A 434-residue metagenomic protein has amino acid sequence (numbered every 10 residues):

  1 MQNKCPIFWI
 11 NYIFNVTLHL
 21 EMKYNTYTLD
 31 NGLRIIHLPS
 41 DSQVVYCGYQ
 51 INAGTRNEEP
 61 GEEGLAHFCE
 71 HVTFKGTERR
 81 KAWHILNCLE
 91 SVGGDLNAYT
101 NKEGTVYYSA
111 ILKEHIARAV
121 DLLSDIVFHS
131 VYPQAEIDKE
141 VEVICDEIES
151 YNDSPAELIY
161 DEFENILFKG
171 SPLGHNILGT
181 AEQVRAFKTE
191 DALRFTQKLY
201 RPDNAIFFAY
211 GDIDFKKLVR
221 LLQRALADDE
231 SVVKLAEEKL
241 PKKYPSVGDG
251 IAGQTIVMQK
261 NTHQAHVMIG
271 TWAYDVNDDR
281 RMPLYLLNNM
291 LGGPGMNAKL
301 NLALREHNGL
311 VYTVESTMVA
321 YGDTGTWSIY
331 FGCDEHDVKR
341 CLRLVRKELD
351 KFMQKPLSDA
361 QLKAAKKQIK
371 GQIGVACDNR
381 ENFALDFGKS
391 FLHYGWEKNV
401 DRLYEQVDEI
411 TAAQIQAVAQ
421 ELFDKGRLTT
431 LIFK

Functional and structural regions predicted by a protein language model:
Q2, I7-I13, T17-L18: Short, positively charged and aromatic/hydrophobic N-terminal segments
L20-E21, I85-E237, S246-V247, V257 (+4 more regions): Charge-rich, well-structured scaffold segments of protease-associated domains
N25-D30, I256-K260: Short acidic-hydrophobic surface loop/beta-edge motif
Y27, I35, Y49-I51, S109 (+3 more regions): Preference for bulky hydrophobic residues occupying beta-strand positions in well-ordered beta-sheet regions
Y27, I36-D41, N97-A98: Short secondary-structure boundary/capping segments within folded domains
G32, P39-L89, F163, I269 (+2 more regions): Active/ligand-binding-proximal structured segments within catalytic/core domains that scaffold catalytic residues
R34-I36, Q406: Residues located in well-ordered beta-strands
P39-Q43, G48-Q50, K234-N297: His/Glu-based metal-binding/catalytic segments typifying zinc-dependent metallopeptidases
